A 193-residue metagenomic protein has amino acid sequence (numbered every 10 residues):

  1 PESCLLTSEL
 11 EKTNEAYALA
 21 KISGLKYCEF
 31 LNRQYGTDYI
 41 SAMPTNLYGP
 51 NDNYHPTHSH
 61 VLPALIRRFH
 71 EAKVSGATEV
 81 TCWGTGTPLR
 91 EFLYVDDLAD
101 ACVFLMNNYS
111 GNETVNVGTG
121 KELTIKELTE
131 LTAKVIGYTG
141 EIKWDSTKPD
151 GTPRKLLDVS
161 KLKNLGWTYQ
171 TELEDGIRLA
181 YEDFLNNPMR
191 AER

Functional and structural regions predicted by a protein language model:
P1, H58-H60, A99, A133-K134: Glycine-rich, phosphate-binding/catalytic loops in enzymes
P1-Y48, D52-T57: Catalytic helix-loop patch of NAD(P)-dependent Rossmann-fold dehydrogenases
E2-T7, S59, A64-K73: Mobile, glycine-enriched helix-loop/loop "lid" segments at the mouths of ligand-binding/catalytic clefts that gate
T13-Y17, T45-H60, G84-D96, T119-K121: Glycine-rich "substrate-gating" loop/helix at the edge of Rossmann-like oxidoreductase active sites
I22-E29, L62-R67, A99-D100: Conserved active-site helix of classical SDR/Rossmann-fold NAD(P)-dependent CH-OH oxidoreductases
E71-R193: C-terminal substrate-binding subdomain of Rossmann-fold SDR/epimerase-dehydratase oxidoreductases
